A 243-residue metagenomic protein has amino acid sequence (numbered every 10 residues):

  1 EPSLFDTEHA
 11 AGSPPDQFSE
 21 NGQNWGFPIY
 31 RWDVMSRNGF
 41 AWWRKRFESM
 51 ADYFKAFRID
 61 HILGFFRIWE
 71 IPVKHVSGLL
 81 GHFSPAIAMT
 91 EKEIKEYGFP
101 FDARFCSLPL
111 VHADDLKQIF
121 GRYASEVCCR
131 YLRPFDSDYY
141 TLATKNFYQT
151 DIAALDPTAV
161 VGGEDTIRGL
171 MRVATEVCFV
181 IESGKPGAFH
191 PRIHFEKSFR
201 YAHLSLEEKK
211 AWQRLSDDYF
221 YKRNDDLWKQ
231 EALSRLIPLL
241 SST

Functional and structural regions predicted by a protein language model:
E1-T243: Catalytic cores of glycan-processing enzymes that make or break glycosidic bonds
